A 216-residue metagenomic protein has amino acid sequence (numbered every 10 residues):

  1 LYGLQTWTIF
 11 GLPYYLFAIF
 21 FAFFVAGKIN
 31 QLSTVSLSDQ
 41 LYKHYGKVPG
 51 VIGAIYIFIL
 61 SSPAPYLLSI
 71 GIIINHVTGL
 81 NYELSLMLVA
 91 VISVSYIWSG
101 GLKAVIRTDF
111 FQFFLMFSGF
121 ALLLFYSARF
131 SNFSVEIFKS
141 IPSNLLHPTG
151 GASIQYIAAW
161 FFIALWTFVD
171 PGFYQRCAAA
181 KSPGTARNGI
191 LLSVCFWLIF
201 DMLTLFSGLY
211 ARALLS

Functional and structural regions predicted by a protein language model:
L1-I9, Y42, F114-S216: Loop-to-helix junctions at membrane interfaces in multi-pass transport proteins
T6-G100, F162-I163, F196, R212: Helix-loop-helix module between adjacent transmembrane segments
S33, F110-F111, F117: Membrane-embedded transport cores of multi-pass solute transporters
I92, T108-F110: Catalytic palm active-site di-aspartate
